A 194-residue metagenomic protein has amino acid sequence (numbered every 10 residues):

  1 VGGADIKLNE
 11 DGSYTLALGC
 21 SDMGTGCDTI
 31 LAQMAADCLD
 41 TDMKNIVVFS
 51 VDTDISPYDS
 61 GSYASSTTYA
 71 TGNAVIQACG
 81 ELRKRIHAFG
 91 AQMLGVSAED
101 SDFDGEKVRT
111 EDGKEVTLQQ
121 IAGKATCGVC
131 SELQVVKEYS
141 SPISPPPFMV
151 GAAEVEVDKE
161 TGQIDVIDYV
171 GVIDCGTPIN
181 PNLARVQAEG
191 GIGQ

Functional and structural regions predicted by a protein language model:
V1-T15, G19-L39, V51-I192: Cofactor-centric catalytic regions
I46: Short conserved active-site loop signatures built around small residues
